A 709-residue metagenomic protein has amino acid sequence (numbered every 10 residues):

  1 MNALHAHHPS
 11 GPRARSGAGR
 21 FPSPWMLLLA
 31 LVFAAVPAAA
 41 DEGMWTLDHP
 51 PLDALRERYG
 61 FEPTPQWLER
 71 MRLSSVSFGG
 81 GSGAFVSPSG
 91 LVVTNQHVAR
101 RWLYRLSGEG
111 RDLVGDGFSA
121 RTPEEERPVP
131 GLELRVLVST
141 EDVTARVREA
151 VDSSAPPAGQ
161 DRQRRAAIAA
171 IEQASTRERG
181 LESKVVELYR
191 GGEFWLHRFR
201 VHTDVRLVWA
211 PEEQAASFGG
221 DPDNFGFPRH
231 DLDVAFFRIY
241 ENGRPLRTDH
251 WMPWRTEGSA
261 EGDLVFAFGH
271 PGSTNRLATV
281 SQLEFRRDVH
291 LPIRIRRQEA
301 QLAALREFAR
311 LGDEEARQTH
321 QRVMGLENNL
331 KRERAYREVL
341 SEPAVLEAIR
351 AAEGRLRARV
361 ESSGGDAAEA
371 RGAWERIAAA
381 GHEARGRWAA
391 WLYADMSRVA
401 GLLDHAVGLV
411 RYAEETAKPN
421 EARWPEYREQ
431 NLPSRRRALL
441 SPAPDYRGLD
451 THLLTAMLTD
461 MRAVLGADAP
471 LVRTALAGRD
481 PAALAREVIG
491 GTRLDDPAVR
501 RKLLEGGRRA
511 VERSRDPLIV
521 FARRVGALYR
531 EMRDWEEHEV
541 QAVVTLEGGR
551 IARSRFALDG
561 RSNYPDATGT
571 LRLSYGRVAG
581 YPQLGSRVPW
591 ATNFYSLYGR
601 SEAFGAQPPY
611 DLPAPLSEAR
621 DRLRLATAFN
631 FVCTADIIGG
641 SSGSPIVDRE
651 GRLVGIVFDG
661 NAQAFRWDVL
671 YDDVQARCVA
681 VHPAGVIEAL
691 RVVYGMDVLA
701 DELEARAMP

Functional and structural regions predicted by a protein language model:
M1-R20: N-terminal secretory signal peptides that target proteins for export/translocation
P24-A35: Bacterial N-terminal signal peptides
A35-P709: Terminal presequence/propeptide segments associated with secretion/organelle targeting and zymogen/polyprotein
